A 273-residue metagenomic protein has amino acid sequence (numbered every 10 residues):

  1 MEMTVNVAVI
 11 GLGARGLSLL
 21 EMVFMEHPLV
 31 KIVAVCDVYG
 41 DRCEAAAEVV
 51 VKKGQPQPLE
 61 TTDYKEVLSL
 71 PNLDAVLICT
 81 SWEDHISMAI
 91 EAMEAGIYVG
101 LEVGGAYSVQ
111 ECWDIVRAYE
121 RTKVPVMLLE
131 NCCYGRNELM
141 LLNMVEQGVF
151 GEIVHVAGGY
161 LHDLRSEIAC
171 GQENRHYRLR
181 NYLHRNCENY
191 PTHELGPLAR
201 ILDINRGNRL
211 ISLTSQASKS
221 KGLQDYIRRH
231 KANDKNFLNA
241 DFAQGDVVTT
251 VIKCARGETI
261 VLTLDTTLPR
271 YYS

Functional and structural regions predicted by a protein language model:
M1-K53: N-terminal Rossmann-like dinucleotide-binding module
G11, T122-P125, C132-F242: Predominantly a Rossmann-like dinucleotide-binding segment in NAD(P)-dependent oxidoreductases
L20-E21, Y64, A89, C112: Generic hydrophobic/aromatic pocket-lining and core-packing "Φ" positions
V33, P58, D74: Conserved acidic residues
Q57-D63: Conserved SAM-binding strand-loop segment of SAM-dependent methyltransferases
L70, A75, S81-Y134, G148: Beta-strand-loop-alpha-helix segment that lines the small-molecule cofactor/substrate pocket of alpha/beta enzymes
C79-T80, T263: Short, well-ordered coil/turn residues at beta-beta hairpins and beta-strand->alpha-helix junctions within
L238-V248, I252-S273: NAD(P)-dinucleotide binding in Rossmann-like oxidoreductases
